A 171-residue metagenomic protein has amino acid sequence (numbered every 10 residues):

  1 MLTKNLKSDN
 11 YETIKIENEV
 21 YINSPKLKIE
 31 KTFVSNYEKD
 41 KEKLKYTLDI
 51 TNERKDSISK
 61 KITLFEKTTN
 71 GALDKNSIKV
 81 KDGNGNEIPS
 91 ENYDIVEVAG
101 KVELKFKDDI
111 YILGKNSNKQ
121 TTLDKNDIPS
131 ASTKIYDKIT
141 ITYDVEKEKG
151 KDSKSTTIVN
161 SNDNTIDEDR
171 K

Functional and structural regions predicted by a protein language model:
M1-S8, V102-N164: Low-complexity, intrinsically disordered segments enriched in Ser/Thr together with acidic residues
M1-T32, E38, E146-K171: Extracellular/luminal low-complexity Ser/Thr/Pro-rich, glycosylation-prone repeat/linker regions
K15, K28, K43-T47, K61-T63 (+2 more regions): Intrinsic-disorder/low-complexity, polar/charged segments enriched in Ser/Thr/Lys/Arg/Asp/Glu/Gln
F33, I50-N52, V145: Hydrophobic beta-strand positions in extracellular immunoglobulin-like domains
S35-Y37, E91-E97, N164: Short, exposed beta-strand/loop patches in secreted or surface proteins that constitute
E38-E66: Short beta-strand elements of extracellular/lumenal beta-sandwich folds
K60-D124: A surface/secretory-pathway sequence property marking extracellular, secreted, or lumenal proteins enriched
